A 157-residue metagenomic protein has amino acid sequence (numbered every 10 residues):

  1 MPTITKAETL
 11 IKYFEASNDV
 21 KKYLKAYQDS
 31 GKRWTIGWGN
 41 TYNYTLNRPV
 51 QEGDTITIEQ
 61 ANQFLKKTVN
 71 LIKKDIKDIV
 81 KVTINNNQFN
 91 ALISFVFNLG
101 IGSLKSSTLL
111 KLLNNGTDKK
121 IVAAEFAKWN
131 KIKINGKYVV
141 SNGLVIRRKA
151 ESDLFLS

Functional and structural regions predicted by a protein language model:
M1-L24, Q28-G31, W38-N43, R48 (+5 more regions): Long, amphipathic alpha-helical surface segments
I11, Q88-V96, E125-F126: Short alpha-helical scaffolding segments that buttress acidic/His motifs in well-ordered protein cores
G31-R33, F89: Extracellular structured ligand-interaction cores
K67, S94-F95, L99: Short, residue-level hotspots on alpha-helical faces of the histone-fold and other alpha-helical interaction modules
D78-F89, N98: Short, structured surface segments that line ligand/substrate-binding pockets
